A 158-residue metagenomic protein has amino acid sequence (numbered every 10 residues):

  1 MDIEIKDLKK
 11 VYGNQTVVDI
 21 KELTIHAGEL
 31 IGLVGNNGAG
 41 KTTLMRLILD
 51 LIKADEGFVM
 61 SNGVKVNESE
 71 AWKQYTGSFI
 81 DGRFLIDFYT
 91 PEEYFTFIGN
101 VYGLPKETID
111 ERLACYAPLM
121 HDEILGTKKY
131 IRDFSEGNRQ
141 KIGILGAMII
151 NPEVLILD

Functional and structural regions predicted by a protein language model:
I3, V17-I20, K73: Conserved structural motif at the start of ABC-family nucleotide-binding domains
V34-N36: The feature captures the beta-strand-to-loop junction immediately N-terminal to the Walker
L49: Helix-to-loop junction immediately C-terminal to a conserved catalytic motif
G57-W72: Conserved ABC transporter NBD signature motif
T96, N100, T108-G126: Conserved ABC ATPase "signature" region
Y130-S135: Conserved ABC ATPase signature
I144: Hydrophobic anchor residue at the start of the ABC signature
I149-E153: A short, proline-enriched helix->beta-strand linker immediately N-terminal to the Walker B motif in ABC-type P-loop
